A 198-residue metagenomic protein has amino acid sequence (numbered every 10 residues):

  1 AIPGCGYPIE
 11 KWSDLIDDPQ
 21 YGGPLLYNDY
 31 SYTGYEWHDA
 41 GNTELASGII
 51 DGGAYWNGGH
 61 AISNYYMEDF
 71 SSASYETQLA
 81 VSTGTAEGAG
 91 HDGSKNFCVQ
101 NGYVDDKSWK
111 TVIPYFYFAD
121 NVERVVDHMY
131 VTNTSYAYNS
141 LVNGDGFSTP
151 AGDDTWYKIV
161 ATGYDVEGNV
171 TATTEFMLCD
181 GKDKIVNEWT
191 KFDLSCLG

Functional and structural regions predicted by a protein language model:
A1-V112, N121: N-terminal targeting leaders for non-cytosolic proteins
I2, W12-I16, D153-G198: Terminal, low-complexity interaction segments
T85-S94, A151-D154, L194-G198: Short, surface-exposed loop and linker segments with low hydrophobicity and enrichment for Pro/Ser/Thr
K110-F118, N143-T149: Short secondary-structure capping micro-motifs at structural edges
N121-H128: Extended extracellular/luminal ectodomain segments enriched in beta-structured repeat modules
Y130-T132: Short edge beta-strand/loop segments characteristic of extracellular beta-sandwich folds
T134-N139: Short catalytic/ligand-binding loop motif for oxyanion handling, primarily in non-cytosolic enzymes, centered on
S140-I159: Short coil-to-beta strand junction motifs in C2/discoidin
